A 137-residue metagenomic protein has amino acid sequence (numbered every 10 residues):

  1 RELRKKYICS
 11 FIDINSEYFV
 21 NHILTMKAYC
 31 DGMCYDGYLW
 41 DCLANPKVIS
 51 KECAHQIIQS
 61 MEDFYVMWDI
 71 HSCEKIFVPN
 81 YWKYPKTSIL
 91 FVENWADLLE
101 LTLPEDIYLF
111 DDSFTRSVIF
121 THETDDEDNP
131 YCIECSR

Functional and structural regions predicted by a protein language model:
R1-E127, Y131-R137: Structured alpha/beta or helical-core interaction and ligand-binding surfaces enriched in interleaved
